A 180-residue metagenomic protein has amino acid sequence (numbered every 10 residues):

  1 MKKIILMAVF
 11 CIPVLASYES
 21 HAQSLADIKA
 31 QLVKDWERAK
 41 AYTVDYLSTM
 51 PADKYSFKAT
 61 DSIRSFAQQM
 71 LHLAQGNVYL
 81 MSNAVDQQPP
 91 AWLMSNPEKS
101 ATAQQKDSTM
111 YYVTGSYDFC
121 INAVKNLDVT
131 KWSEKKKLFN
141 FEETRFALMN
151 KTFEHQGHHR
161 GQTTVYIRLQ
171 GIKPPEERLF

Functional and structural regions predicted by a protein language model:
M1-L25: Bacterial Sec-dependent N-terminal signal peptides
Q23, S100-A101, F139: Vicinal oxygen chelate
Q23-V33: Short, low-complexity N-terminal intrinsically disordered segments enriched in polar/charged residues
I28, S62, Q105-K106, R145: Residue-level recognition of alpha-helical structural elements
V33-E37, V44, K54-P97, K137-F180: Short, contiguous alpha-helical
Y42, Y46-L47, M81, F119 (+1 more regions): Well-ordered alpha-helical scaffold segments within catalytic/enzyme domains
A101-K135, A147-H155: Acidic/histidine-rich alpha-helical segments that form the ligand environment of transition-metal centers
